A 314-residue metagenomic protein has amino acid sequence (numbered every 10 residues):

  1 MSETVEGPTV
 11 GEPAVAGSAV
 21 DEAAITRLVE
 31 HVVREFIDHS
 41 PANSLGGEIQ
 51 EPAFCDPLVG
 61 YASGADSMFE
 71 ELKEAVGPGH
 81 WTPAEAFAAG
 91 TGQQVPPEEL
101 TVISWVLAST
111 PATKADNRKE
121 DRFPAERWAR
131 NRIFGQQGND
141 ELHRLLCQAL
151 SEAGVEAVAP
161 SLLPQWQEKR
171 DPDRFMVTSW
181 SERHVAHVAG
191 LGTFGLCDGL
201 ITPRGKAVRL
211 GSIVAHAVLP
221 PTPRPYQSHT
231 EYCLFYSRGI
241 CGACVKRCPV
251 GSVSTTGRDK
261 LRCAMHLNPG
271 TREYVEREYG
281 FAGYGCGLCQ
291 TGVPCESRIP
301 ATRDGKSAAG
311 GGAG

Functional and structural regions predicted by a protein language model:
S2-G7, G11-R132: Non-catalytic, usually N-terminal nucleic-acid engagement modules in DNA/RNA processing proteins
E120-G314: Catalytic cores of enzyme domains
